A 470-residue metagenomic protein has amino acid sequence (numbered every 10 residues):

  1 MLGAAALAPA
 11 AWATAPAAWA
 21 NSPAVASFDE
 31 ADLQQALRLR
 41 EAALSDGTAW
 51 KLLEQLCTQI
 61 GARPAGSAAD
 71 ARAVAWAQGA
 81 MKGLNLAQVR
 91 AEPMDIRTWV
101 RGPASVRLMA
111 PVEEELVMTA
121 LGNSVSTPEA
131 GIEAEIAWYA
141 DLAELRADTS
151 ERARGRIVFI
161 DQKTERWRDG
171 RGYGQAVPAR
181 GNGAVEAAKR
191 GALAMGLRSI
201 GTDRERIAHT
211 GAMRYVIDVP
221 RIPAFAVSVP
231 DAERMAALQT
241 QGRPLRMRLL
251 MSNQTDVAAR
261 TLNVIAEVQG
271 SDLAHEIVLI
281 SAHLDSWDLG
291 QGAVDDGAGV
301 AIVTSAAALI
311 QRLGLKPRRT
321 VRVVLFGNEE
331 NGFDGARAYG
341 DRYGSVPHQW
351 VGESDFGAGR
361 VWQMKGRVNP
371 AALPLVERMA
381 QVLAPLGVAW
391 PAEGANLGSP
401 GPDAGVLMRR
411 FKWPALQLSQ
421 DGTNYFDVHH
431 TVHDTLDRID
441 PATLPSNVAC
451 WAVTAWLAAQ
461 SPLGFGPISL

Functional and structural regions predicted by a protein language model:
M1-A20: N-terminal export signals
V25-A26, D32, A42, E54 (+1 more regions): Noncatalytic luminal/extracellular "stalk/propeptide" segments of secretory-pathway proteins
F28-S67, I207-A212, D285, D355-G359 (+1 more regions): N-terminal capping segment at the start of a domain
L33-Q35, E115-S150, M213-A293, S305-A308 (+1 more regions): Soluble metallo-hydrolase cores and metallopeptidase-like ectodomains found primarily in the secretory/periplasmic
A36-L44, T58-A68, A134, W138-Y139 (+7 more regions): Second-shell loop/turn segments in exported
K51, A308-D334, G464: Short helix-loop-beta-strand segments that form the rim/entrance of peptidase-like active sites
P111-E115, A224-V227, A232-E233, Q239 (+3 more regions): Metal-dependent peptidase/peptidase-like ectodomains
A308, R312, F426-L470: His/Asp/Glu-rich mid-to-C-terminal helical/loop segments that flank catalytic regions of hydrolases
